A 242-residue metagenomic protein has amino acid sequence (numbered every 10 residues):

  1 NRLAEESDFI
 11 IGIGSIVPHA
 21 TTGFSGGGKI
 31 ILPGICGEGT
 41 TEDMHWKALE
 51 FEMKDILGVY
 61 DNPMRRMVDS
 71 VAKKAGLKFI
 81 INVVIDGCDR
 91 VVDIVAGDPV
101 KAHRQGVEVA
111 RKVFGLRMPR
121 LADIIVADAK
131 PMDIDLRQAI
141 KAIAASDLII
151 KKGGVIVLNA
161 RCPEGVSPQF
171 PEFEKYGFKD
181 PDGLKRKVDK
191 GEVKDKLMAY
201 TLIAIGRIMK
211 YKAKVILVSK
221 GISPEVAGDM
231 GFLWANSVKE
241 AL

Functional and structural regions predicted by a protein language model:
N1-L121: Conserved, well-structured core segments that form the ligand-binding/active-site neighborhood of functional domains
S7, L121-A122, G153, K212: A general structural motif
I11-I13, D123-D128, V157: Structural motif
S15, K130, R161: Short glycine-/small-residue-rich Rossmann-like dinucleotide-binding loops
P18-A20, D133-I134, G165: Short glycine-rich, flexible loops that bind phosphorylated cofactors or substrates
T21-G26, V91-A96, Q138, P168-E172 (+1 more regions): Short acidic, glycine/serine/threonine-rich loops at helix termini
A129-Q138: Short, glycine-rich nucleotide/cofactor-binding loops
I140-L242: C-terminal non-catalytic interaction/assembly regions of soluble proteins
